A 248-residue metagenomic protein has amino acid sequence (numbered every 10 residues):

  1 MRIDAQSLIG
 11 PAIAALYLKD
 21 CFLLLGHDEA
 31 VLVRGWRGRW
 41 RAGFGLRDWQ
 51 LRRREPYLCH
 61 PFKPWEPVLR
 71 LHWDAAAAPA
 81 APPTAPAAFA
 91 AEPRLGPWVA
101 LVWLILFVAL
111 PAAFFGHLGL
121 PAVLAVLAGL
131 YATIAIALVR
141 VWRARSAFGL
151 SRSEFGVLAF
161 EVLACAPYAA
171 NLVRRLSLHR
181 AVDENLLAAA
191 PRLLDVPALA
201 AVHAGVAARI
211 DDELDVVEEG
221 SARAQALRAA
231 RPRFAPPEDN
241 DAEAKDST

Functional and structural regions predicted by a protein language model:
M1-R34, P111-G129: Long, highly hydrophobic alpha-helical transmembrane signal-anchor segments
I3, I9, I13, I105 (+2 more regions): Weak global preference for isoleucine
L18-W40, I134-F155: Transmembrane-cytosolic junction motif
C21-L71: Membrane-interface amphipathic/juxtamembrane segments adjacent to transmembrane helices
R37-D48, T133, R140, Q225 (+1 more regions): Broad hydrophobic/π-residue packing in well-ordered secondary structure
D74-L187: Transmembrane helical hairpin unit
S153-T248: Charged, low-complexity cytosol-facing tails and large interhelical loops of integral membrane proteins
